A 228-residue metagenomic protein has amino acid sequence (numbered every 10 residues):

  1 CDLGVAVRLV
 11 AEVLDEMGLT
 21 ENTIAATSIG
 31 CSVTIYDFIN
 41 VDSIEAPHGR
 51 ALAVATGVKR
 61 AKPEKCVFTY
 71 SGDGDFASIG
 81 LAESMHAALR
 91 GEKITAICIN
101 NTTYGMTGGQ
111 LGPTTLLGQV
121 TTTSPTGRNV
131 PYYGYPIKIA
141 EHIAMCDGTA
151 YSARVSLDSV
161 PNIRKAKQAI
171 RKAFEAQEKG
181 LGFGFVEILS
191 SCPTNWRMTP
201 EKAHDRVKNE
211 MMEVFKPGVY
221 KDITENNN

Functional and structural regions predicted by a protein language model:
C1-P47: Active-site diphosphate/adenylate-binding microenvironment
D2-A6, R50-V54, Y135, I139: Catalytic-loop motifs flanking and including active-site residues across diverse enzymes
M17-L19, A61-K62, Q177-E178: Glycine-rich phosphate/diphosphate-binding loops that line cofactor/substrate pockets in enzymes
E21-T23, K65-C66, K93, G180-G182: Short coil/turn segments at beta-strand junctions that form active-site/ligand-binding loops
E21-T27, T69-Y70, A96-I99, Y151-R154: General beta-strand structural signal in soluble alpha/beta enzymes
C31-G105, Q168-K172: Thiamine diphosphate
S78-T95, I99, T103-N228: Glycine-rich ThDP/TPP pyrophosphate-binding loop and its adjacent helix/strand module within ThDP-dependent enzymes
